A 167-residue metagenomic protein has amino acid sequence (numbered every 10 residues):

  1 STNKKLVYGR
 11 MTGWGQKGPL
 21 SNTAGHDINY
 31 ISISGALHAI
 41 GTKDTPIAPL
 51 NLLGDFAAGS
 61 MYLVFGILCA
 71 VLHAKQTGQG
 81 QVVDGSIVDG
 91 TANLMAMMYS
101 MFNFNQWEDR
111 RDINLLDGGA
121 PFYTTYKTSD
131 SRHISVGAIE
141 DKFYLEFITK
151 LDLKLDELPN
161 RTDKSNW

Functional and structural regions predicted by a protein language model:
S1-I134, A138: Active-site-adjacent "lid/gating" segments in soluble enzymes
F122-W167: Aromatic-enriched alpha-helical interface/lid elements that frame and gate functional surfaces
